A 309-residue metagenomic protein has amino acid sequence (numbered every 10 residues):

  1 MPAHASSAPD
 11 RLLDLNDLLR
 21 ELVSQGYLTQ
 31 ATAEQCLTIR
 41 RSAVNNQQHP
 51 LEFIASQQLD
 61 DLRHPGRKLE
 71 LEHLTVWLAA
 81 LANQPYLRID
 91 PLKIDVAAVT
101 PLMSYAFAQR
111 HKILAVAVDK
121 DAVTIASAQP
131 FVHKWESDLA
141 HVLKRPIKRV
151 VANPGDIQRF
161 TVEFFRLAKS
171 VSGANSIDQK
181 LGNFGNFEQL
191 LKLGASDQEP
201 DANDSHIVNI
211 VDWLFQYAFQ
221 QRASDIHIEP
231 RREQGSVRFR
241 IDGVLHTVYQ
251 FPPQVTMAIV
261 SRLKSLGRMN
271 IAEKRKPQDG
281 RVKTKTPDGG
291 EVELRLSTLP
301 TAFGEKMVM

Functional and structural regions predicted by a protein language model:
M1-G304: N-terminal, intrinsically disordered, highly charged
M309: Short pocket-lining segment of the protein kinase catalytic domain that shapes the ATP-binding cleft
